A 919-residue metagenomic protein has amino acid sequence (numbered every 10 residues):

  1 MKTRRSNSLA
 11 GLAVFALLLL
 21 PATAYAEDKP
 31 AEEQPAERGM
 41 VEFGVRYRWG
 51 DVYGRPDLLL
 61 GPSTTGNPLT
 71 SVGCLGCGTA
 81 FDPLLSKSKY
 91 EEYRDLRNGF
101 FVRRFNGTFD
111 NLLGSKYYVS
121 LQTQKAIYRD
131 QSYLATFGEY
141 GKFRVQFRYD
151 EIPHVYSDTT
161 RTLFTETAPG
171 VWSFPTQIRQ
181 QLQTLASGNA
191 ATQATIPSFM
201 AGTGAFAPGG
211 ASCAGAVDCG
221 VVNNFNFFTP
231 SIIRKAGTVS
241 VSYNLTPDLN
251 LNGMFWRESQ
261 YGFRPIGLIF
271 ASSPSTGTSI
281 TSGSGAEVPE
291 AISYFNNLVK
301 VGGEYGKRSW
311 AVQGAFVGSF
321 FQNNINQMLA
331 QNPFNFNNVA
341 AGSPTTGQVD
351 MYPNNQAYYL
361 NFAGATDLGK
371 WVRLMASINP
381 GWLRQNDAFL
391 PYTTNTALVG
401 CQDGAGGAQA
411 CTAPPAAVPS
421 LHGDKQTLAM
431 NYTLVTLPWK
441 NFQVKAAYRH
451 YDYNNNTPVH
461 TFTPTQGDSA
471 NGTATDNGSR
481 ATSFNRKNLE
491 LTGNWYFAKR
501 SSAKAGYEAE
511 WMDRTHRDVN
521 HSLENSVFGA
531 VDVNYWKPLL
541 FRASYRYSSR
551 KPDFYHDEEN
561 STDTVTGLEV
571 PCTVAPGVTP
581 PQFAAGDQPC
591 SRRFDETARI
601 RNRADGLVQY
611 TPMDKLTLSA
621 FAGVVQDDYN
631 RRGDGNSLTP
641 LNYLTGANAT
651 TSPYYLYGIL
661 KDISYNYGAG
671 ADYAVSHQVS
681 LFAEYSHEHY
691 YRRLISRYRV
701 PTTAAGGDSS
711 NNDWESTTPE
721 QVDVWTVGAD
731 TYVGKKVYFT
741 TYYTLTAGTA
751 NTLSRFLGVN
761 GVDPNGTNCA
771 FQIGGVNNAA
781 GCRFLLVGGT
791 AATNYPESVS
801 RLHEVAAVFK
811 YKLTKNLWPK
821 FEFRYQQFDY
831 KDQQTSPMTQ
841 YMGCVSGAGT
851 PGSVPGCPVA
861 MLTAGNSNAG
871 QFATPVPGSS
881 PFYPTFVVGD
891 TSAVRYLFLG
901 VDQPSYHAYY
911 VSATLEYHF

Functional and structural regions predicted by a protein language model:
A24-L113: Outer-membrane beta-barrel initiation region
G39, F101-F105, Q131-Y133, F143 (+12 more regions): Hydrophobic, lipid-facing positions within transmembrane beta-strands of outer-membrane proteins
E42-R46, S120-Q124, T136, Q146-D150 (+17 more regions): Transmembrane beta-strands of outer-membrane beta-barrel proteins
V45-D51, T123-R129, E139-G141, Y149-V155 (+14 more regions): Transmembrane beta-strands of outer-membrane beta-barrel pores
R48, Y93, P858-A860, N866-Q871 (+1 more regions): Outer-membrane beta-barrel "beta-signal"
L60-L85, T159-V221, R264-E287, N324-M351 (+8 more regions): Solvent-exposed loop segments that connect transmembrane elements
R94-V102, K125-I127, T229-I233, A291-F295 (+10 more regions): Short sequence motifs at beta-strands and strand-loop junctions characteristic of Gram-negative outer-membrane
L113-S120, G141-V145, D248-L251, Y261 (+12 more regions): Repeated loop/turn-to-beta-strand initiation elements of outer-membrane beta-barrel proteins
